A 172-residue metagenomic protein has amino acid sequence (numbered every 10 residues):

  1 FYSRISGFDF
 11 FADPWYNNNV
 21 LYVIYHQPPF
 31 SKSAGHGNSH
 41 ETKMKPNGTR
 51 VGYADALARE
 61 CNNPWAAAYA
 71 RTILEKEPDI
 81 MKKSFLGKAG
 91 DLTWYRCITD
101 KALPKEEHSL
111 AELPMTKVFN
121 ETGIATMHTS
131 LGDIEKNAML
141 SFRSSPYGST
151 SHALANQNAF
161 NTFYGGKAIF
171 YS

Functional and structural regions predicted by a protein language model:
F1-S172: Extended polysaccharide-engagement surfaces of secreted carbohydrate-active enzymes
